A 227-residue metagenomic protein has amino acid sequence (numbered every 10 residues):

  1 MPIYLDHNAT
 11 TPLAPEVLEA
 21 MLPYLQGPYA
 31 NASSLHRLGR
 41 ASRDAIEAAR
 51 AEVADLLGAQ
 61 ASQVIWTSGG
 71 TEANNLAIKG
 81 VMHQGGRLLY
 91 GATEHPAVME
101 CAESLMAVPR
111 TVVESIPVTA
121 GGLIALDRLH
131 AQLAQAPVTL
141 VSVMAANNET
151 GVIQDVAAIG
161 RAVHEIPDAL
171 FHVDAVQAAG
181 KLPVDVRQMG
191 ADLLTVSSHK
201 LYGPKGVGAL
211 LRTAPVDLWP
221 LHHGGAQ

Functional and structural regions predicted by a protein language model:
M1-Q227: Pyridoxal 5′-phosphate
